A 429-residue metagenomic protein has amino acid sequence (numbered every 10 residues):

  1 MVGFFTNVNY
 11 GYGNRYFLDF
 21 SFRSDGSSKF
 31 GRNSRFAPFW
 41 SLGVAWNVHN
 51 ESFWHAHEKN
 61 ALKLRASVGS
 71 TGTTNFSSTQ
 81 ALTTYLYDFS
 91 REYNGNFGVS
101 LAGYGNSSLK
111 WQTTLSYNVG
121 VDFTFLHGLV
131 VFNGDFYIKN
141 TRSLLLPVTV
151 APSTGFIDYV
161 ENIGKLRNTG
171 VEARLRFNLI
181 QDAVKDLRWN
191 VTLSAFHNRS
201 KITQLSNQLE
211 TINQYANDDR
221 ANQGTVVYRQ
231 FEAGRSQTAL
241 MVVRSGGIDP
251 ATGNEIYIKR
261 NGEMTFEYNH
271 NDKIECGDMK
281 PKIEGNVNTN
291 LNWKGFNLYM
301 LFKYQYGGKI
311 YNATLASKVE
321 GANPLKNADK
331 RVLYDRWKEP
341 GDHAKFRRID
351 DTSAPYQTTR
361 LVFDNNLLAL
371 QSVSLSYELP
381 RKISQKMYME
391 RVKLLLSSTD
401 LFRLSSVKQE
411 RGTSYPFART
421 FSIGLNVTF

Functional and structural regions predicted by a protein language model:
M1-V227, Q357, V362-F429: Extracellular/periplasmic, surface-exposed regions of secreted and cell-surface proteins
Y10, D249, I258, T289-L291: Short aromatic-centered micro-motifs
F89-A102, D219-D278, N327-L361: Flexible glycine-rich, low-complexity coil/linker segments exposed to the extracellular/periplasmic environment
T192, N271, P281-K294, Q371-S376: Conserved SET/PR-domain catalytic core that frames the SAM/AdoMet-binding pocket
I202-T203, T252-I256, G307-Y311: Short acidic/glycine-rich loop or secondary-structure boundary segments that cap or lie
E267-N269, N292, S397: A general beta-strand register signal
D278-Y311: Glycine-rich, aromatic-lined ligand/substrate-binding cores of catalytic and carbohydrate-binding domains
Q305-K393, S398: Extracytoplasmic gating/loop element in the C-terminal half of outer-membrane beta-barrel translocons and assembly
